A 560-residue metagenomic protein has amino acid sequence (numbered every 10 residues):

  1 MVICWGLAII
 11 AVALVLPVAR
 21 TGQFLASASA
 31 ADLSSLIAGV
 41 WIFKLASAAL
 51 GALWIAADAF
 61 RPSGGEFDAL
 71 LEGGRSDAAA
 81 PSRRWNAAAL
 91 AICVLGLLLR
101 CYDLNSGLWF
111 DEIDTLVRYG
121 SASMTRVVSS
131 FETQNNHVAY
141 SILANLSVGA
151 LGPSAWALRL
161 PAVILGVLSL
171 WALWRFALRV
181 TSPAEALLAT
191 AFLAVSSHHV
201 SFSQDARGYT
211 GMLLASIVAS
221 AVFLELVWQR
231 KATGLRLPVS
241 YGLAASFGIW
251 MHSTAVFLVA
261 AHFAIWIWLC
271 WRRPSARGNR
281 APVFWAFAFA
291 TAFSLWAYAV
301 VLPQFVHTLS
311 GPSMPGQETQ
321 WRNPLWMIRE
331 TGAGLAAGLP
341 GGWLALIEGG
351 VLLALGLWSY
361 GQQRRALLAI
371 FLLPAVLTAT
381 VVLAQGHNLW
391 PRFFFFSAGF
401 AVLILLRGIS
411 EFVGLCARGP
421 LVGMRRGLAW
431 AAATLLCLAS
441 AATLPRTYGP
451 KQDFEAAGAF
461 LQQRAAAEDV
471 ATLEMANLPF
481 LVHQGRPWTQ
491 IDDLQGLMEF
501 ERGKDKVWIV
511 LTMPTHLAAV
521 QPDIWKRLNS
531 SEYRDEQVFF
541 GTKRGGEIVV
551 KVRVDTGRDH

Functional and structural regions predicted by a protein language model:
V2-F67, L71, D77, A89-A417 (+1 more regions): Membrane-proximal helix-loop-helix interfaces that form the catalytic/acceptor-binding platform of multi-pass membrane
N86: Serine-esterase "nucleophile elbow" of acetyl-processing enzymes
V422: Catalytic-domain carbohydrate-binding cleft regions of carbohydrate-active enzymes
